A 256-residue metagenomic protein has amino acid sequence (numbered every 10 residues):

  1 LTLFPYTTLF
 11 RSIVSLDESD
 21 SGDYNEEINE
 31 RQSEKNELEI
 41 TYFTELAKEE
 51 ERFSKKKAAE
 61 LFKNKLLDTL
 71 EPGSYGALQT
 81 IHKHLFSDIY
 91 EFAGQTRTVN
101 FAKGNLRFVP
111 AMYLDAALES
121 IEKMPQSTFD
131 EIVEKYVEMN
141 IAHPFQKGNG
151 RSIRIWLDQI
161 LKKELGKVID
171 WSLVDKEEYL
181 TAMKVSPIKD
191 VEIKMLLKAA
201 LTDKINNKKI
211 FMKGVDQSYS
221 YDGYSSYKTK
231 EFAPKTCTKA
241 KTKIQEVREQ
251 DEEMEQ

Functional and structural regions predicted by a protein language model:
L1-T2, N149: Residue-level marker of regulatory loop/turn positions in helix-turn-helix DNA-binding domains and in histidine
T2-L9: Short, small-residue-biased leader/transition segments that mark boundaries at the very start of proteins
F10-Q256: FIC/Doc superfamily catalytic core
